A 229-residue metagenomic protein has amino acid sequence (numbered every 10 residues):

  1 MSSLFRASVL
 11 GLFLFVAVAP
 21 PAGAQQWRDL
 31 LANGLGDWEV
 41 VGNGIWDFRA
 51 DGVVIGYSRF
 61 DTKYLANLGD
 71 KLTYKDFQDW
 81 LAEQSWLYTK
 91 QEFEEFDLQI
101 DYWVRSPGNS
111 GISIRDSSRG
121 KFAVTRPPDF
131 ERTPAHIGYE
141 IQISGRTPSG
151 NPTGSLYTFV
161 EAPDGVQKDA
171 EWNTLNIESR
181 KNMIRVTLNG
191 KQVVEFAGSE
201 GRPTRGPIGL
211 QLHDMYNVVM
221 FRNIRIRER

Functional and structural regions predicted by a protein language model:
M1-F5: N-terminal secretory signal peptides that target proteins for export/translocation
A7-A19: Bacterial N-terminal signal peptides
G23-R229: Carbohydrate-interacting regions of secretory-pathway proteins
